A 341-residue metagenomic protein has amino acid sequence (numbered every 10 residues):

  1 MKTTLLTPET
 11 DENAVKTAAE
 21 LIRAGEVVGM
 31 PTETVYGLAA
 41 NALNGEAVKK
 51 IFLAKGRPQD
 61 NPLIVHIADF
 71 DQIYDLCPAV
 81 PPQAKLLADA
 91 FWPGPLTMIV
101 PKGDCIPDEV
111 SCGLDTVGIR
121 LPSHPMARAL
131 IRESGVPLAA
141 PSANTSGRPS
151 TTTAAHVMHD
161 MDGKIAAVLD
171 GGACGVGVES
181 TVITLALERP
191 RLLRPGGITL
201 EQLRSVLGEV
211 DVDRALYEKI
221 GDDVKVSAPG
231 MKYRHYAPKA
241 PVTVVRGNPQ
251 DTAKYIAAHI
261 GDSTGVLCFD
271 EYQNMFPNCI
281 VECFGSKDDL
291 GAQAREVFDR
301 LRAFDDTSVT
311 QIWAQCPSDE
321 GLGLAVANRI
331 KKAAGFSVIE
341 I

Functional and structural regions predicted by a protein language model:
M1-I341: Active-site-adjacent structural elements in enzyme catalytic cores
